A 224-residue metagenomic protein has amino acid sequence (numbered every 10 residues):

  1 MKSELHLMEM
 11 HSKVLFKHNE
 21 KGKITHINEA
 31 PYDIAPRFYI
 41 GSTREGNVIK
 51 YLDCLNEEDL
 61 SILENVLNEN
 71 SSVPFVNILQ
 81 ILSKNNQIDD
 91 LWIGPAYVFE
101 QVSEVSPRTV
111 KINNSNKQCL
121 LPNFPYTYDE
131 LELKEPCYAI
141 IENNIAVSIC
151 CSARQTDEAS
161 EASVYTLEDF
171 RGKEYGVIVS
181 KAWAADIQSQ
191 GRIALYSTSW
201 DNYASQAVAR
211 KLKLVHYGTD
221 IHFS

Functional and structural regions predicted by a protein language model:
K2-C119: Acyl-donor-binding surface of acyltransferase catalytic domains
Y51, S163-V164, T198: Residue-level recognition of conserved beta-strand positions in structured domain cores
S106-E142: Internal catalytic-core helix/loop-beta-alpha segment that presents or stabilizes conserved functional determinants
D129-P136, I141-A159, S163-L167: A conserved beta-strand-loop-helix scaffold within acyl/acetyltransferase catalytic domains
I149, Y217-T219: Residue-level detector of high-confidence beta-strand sites
A162, G172-D186, A207-K211: Conserved acetyl-CoA-binding loop-helix of GNAT-fold acetyltransferases
I187-S199: Conserved GNAT acetyl-CoA-binding A-motif
Y196-A207, V215, H222-S224: Conserved beta-strand-loop-alpha-helix junction that forms the acyl-donor binding cleft
